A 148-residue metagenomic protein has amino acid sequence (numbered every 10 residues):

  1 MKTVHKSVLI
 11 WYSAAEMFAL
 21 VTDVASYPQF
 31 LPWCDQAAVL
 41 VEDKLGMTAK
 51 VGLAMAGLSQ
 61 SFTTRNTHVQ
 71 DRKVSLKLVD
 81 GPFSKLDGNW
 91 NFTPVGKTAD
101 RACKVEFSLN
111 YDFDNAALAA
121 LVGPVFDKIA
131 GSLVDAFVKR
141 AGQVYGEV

Functional and structural regions predicted by a protein language model:
M1-L45, E147: Hydrophobic ligand-binding cavity/cleft-lining segments
T3-S7, G46-T48, S61-T63, K73 (+2 more regions): Intrinsic-disorder/low-complexity, polar/charged segments enriched in Ser/Thr/Lys/Arg/Asp/Glu/Gln
K6-V8, A37, F62-T67, D87-P94 (+1 more regions): Hydrophobic/aromatic beta-strand elements that line small-molecule binding cavities or substrate pockets in beta-rich
A14, V41-L45, H68-D71, N91-K104: A short, structured loop/turn motif at beta-sheet edges
M17-F18, Y27, A49, N66 (+2 more regions): Hydrophobic pocket/interface hotspot
A38-P82, A136, R140: Glycine-rich portal/gate segments that line the openings of hydrophobic small-molecule binding cavities
K77-S132: Beta-strand/loop substructures that line and gate deep hydrophobic ligand-binding cavities in soluble
V138-V148: Short, highly charged C-terminal tails/helix-capping segments
